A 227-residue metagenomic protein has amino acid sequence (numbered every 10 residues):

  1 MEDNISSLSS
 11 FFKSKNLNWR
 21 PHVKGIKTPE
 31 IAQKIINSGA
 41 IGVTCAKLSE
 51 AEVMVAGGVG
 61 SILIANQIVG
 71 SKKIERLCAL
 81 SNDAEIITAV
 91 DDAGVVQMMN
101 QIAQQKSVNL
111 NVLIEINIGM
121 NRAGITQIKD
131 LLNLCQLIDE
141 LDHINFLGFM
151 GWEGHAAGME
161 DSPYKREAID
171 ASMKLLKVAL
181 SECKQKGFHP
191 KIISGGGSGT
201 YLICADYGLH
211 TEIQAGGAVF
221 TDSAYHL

Functional and structural regions predicted by a protein language model:
M1-L8, K15: N-terminal, Lys/Arg-enriched amphipathic/low-complexity engagement segments that precede the first folded domain
K13-K15, D206: Short hydrophobic "helix-edge" motifs at membrane interfaces and signal-peptide entry regions
K15, K106-V108, G187: Glycine-rich phosphate-binding loop signature in dinucleotide/nucleotide-binding domains
W19, L110, L209-T211: A generic secondary-structure signal marking the coil-to-beta-strand transition
W19-K24, I192-S194: Short glycine-rich phosphate-binding loop at a beta-alpha junction
H22-M159: Active-site-proximal beta-alpha core segment in soluble small-molecule metabolic enzymes
I118-L227: Active-site loop/helix belt of alpha/beta enzymes
